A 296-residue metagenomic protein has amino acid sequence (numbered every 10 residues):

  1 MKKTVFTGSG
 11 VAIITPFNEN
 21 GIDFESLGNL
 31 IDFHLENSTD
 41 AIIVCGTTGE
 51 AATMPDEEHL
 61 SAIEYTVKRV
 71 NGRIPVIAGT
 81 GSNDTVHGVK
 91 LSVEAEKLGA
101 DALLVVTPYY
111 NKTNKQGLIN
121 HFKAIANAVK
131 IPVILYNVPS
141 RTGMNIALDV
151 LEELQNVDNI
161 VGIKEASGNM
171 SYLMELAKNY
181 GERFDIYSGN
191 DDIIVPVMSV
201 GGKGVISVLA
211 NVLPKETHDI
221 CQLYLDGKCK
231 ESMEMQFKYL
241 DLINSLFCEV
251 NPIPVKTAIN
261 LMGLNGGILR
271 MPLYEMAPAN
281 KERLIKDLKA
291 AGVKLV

Functional and structural regions predicted by a protein language model:
K2-V11, T15-N145: Active-site beta->alpha loop and helix N-cap motifs at the rims of alpha/beta catalytic domains
K2-V5, N37, E175, F184 (+1 more regions): Catalytic cores of TIM-barrel enzymes
I13, G46, T107-P108, A166-S167 (+3 more regions): Short secondary-structure boundary segments
L27, H59, I63, G88 (+7 more regions): A general structural signal for well-ordered alpha-helical segments in protein cores
I63-N71, V93-E96, A126-N127, Q155 (+4 more regions): Surface-exposed amphipathic alpha-helices with a cationic face
T80-N83, S167-S171, G189-D192, V212 (+1 more regions): Short beta->alpha linker loops
A102, Y109-T113, L118-K203: Ligand/cofactor pocket segment of small-molecule handling proteins
D192-V296: Structured C-terminal cap/extension of enzyme domains
